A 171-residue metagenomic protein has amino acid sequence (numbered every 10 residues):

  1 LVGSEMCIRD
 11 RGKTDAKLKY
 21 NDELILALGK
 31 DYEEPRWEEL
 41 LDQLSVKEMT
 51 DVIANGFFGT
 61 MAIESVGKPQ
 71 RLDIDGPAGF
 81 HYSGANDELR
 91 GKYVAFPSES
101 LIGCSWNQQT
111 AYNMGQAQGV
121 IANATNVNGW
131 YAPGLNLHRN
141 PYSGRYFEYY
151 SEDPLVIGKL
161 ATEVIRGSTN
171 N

Functional and structural regions predicted by a protein language model:
S4-E5, R9-N171: Glycoside hydrolase catalytic-domain context in secreted enzymes
